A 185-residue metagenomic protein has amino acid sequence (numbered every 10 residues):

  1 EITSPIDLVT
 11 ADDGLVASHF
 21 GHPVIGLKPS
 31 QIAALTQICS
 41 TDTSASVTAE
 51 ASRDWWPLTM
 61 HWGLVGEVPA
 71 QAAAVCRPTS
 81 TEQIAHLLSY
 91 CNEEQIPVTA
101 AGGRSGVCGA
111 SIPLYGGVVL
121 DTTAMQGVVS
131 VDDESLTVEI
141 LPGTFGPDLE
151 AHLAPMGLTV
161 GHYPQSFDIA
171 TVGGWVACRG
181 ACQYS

Functional and structural regions predicted by a protein language model:
E1-S89, G106-L136, Q165: N-terminal flexible segment immediately upstream of the FAD-binding catalytic core in FAD-dependent oxidoreductases
T81-S185: FAD-binding glycine-rich core of flavoenzymes that anchor FAD
